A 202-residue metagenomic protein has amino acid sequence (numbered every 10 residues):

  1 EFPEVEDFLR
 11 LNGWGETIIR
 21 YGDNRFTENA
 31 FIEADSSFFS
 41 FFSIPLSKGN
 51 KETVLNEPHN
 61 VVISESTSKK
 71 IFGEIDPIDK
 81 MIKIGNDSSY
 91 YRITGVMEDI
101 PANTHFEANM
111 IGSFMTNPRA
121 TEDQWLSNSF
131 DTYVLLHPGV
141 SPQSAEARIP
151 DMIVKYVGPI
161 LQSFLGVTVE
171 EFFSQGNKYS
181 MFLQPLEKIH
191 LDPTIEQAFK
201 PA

Functional and structural regions predicted by a protein language model:
E1-A30, S37, S68-E74: Hydrophobic, regular-secondary-structure patches
E6-L9, P45-N50: Short, well-structured beta-strand/strand-turn elements
I19-D23, P58-I63: Short secondary-structure transition/capping segments
I32-K48, H59-P201: Mid-to-C-terminal secondary-structure elements that act as membrane-proximal/extracytoplasmic interface segments
E52-N56: Glycine-rich loop motifs involved in handling phospho/adenylate chemistry
